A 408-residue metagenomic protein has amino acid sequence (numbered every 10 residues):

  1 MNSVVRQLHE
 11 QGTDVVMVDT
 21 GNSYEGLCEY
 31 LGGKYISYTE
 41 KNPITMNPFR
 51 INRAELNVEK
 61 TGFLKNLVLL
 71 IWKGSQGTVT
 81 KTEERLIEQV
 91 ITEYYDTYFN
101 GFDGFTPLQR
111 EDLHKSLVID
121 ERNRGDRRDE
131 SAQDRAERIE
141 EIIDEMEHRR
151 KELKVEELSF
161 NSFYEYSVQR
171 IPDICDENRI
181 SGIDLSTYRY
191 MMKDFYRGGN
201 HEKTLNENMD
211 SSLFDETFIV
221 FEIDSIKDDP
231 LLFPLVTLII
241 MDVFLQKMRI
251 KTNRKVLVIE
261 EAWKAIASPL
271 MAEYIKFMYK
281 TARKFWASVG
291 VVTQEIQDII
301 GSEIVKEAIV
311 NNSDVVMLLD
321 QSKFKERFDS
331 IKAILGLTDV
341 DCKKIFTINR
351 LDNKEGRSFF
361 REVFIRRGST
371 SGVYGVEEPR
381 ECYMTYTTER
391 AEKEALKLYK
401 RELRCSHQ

Functional and structural regions predicted by a protein language model:
M1-V4: Glycine-rich phosphate-binding P-loop
R6-V16, L31: Post-Walker A helix-loop "phosphate-sensing" segment adjacent to the P-loop in P-loop NTPases
T20-I36, E40-A287, E303, L351-S358 (+1 more regions): P-loop NTPase motor domains
N57-L108, E303-Q408: P-loop NTPase motor core of the ASCE superfamily
T293-Q294: H-loop/switch region of ABC-family ATPase nucleotide-binding domains
Q297-I300: Conserved H-loop
